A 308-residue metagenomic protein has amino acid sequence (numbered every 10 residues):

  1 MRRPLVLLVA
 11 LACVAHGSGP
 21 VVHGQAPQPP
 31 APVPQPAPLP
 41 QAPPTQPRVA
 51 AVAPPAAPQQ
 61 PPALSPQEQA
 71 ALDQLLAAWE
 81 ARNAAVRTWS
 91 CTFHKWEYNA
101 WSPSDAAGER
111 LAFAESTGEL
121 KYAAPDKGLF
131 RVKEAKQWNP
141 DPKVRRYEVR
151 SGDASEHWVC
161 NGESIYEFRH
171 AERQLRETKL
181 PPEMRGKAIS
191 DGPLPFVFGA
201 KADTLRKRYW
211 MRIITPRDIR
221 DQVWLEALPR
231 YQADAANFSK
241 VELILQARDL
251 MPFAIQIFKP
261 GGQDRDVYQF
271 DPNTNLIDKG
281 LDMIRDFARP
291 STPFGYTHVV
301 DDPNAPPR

Functional and structural regions predicted by a protein language model:
M1-Q25: Sec-dependent N-terminal signal peptides
A26-P61, I219, Q232-K240, A247-R308: Non-transmembrane domains of secretory- and envelope-associated proteins
A57-A70, K95: Polybasic/polar functional segments that serve as interface/processing modules
A70-E172: N-terminal mature ectodomain segment of secretory-pathway/periplasmic proteins
F93-E97, A124-D126, E134-K136, S164 (+6 more regions): A mature extracytoplasmic/lumenal domain signature
T117-K121, S155-H157, W210, K240-I244 (+1 more regions): Short, surface-exposed charged micro-motifs
W158-C160, R176-E183, A227, D266-D271: Short amphipathic beta-strand/extended segments with alternating polar/hydrophobic composition
E167, Q174-R176, G186-F258, R308: Extended beta-strand-rich segments in extracellular/periplasmic secretory proteins, especially within noncatalytic
